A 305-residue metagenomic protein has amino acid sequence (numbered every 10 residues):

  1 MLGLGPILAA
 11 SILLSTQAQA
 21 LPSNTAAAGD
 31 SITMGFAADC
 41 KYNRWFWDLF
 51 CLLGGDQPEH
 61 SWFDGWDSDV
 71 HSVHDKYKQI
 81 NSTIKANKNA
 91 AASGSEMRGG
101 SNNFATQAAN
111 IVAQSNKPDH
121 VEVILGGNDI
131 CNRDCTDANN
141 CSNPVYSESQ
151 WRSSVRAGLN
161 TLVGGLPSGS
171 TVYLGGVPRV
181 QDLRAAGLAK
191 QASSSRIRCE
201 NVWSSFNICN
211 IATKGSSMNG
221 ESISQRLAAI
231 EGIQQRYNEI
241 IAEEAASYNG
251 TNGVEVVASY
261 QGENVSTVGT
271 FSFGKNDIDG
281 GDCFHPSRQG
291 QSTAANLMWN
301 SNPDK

Functional and structural regions predicted by a protein language model:
G3-L13: Bacterial N-terminal signal peptides
A18-A20: Boundary at the C-terminal end of the N-terminal hydrophobic targeting segment
N24-F36, A86-A91, D119-L125, D129-C131 (+2 more regions): Structural recognition of the beta-strand scaffold that forms the well-ordered cores of secreted hydrolase catalytic
A27, S68-S72, K76, N103-T106 (+9 more regions): Extracytoplasmic/secreted proteins, especially bacterial periplasmic and envelope-associated proteins
T33, A37, K78-S82, A113-N116 (+5 more regions): Sec-exported extracytoplasmic/periplasmic mature domains
F36-K41, G100-S101, N132-D137, R184-L188 (+1 more regions): Short, solvent-exposed loop/turn and secondary-structure capping segments
N43-N160: Conserved SGNH/GDSL esterase-like catalytic core that processes O-acyl groups on lipids and polysaccharides
V180-K305: Catalytic His-Asp segment of secreted/periplasmic serine-dependent ester chemistry enzymes
